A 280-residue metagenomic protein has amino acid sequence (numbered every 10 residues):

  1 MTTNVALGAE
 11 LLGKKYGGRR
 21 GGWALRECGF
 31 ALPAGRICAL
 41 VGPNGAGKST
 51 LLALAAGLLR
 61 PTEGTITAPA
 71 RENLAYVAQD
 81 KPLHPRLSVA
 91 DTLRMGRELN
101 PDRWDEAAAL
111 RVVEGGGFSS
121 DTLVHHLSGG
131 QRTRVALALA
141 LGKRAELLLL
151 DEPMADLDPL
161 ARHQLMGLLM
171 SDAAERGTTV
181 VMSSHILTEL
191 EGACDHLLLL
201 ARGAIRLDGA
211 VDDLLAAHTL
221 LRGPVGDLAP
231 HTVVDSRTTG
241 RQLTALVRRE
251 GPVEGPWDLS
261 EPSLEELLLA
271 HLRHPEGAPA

Functional and structural regions predicted by a protein language model:
T3, V234-A280: C-terminal coupling/interaction segments
L7, G22-E27: Conserved structural motif at the start of ABC-family nucleotide-binding domains
V41-P43: The feature captures the beta-strand-to-loop junction immediately N-terminal to the Walker
A56: Helix-to-loop junction immediately C-terminal to a conserved catalytic motif
E63-N73: Conserved ABC transporter NBD signature motif
Q79-V135: ABC-family P-loop ATPase nucleotide-binding domains
L148-E152, L157: Catalytic Walker B motif of ABC-type/P-loop ATPase nucleotide-binding domains
Q164-V247: ABC transporter nucleotide-binding domain
